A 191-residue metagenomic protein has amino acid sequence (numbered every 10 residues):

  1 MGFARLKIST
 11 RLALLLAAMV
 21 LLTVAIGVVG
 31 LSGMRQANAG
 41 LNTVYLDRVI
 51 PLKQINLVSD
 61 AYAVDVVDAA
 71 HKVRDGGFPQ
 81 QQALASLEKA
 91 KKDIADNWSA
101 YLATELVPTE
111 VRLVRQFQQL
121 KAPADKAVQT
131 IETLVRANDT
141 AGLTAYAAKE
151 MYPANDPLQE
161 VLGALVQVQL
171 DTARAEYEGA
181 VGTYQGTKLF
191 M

Functional and structural regions predicted by a protein language model:
M1-K53, S59-P79, W98, E132-V135 (+4 more regions): Hydrophobic membrane-targeting segments
L21, Q119-K121, V161-L162: Intrinsically disordered, low-complexity segments enriched in polar/charged residues with Gly/Pro, especially when
M34, D93-I94, L158: Hydrophobic residues within well-ordered alpha-helices
G40-K126, T130-A154, R174-A175: Membrane-proximal N-terminal soluble sensing/regulatory segments of transmembrane proteins
N155-V166: Extended, hydrophilic extramembrane loops/domains of integral membrane proteins
